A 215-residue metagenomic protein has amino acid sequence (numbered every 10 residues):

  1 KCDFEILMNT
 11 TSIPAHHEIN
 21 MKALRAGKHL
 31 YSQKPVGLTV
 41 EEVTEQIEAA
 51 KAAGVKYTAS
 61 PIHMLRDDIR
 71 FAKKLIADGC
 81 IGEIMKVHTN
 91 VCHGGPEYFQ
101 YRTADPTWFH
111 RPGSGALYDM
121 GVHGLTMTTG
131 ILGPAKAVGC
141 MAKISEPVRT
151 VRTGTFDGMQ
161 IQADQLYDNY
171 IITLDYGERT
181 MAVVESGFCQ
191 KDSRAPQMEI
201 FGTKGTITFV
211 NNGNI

Functional and structural regions predicted by a protein language model:
K1-A49: Beta-loop-alpha module in the N-terminal Rossmann-like domain of NAD(P)-dependent dehydrogenases, especially those
N9, S32, Y57-A59, H88 (+2 more regions): Hydrophobic residues in well-ordered beta-strands that form the structural core
L24-R25, K51, A77-C80: Residue-level signal for alpha-helix termini/capping positions
A26-K28, A53-V55, R179-M181: A short helix->loop->beta-strand "cap" motif at the edges of active sites that frequently abuts
Q33-P35, P61, Q190: Short beta->alpha connector loops at strand-helix junctions that form conserved, small/polar/Pro-enriched
E45-I62, G82-K86: Rossmann-fold dehydrogenase core element
H63-A163: Predominantly a Rossmann-like dinucleotide-binding segment in NAD(P)-dependent oxidoreductases
T126-N214: Contiguous beta-strand/loop segments that form the cofactor/metal-binding neighborhood of enzyme cores
